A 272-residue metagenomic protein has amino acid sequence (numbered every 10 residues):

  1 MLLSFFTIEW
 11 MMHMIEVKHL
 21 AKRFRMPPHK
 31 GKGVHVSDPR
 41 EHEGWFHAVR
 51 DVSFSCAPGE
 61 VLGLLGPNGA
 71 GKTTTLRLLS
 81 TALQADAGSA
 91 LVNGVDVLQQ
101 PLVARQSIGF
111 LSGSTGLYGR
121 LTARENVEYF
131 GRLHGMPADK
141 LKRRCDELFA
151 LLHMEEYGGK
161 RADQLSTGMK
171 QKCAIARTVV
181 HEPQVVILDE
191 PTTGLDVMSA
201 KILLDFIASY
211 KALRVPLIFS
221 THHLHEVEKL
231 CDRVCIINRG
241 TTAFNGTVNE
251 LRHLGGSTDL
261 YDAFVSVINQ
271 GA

Functional and structural regions predicted by a protein language model:
G31-D38, E128, R132, D139-Y157: Conserved ABC ATPase "signature" region
R161-L165: Conserved ABC ATPase signature
E182: Conserved catalytic motifs of ABC-family nucleotide-binding domains
V186-D189: Catalytic Walker B motif of ABC-type/P-loop ATPase nucleotide-binding domains
N245-G246: ABC ATPase "signature
